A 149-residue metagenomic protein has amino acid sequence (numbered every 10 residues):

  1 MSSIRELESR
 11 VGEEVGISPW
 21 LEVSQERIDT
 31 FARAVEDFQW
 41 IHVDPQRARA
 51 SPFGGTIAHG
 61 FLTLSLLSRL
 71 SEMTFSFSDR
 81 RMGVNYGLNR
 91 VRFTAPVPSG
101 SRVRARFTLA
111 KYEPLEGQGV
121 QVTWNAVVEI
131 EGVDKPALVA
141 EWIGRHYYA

Functional and structural regions predicted by a protein language model:
M1-A58, F75, A149: Catalytic strand-loop segment that frames the active site of acyl-thioester-processing enzymes
M1-R10, P96-A149: HotDog/MaoC-like acyl-thioester-processing domains
I17-P19, R27, D37, R80-N89 (+2 more regions): A generic structural signal for short beta-strands and their flanking turns/coil linkers
E22-V23, Q46, L64, L70 (+2 more regions): Residue-level detector of alpha-helical segments with a strong bias toward transmembrane helices and their helix-loop
D29-A32, L64-S68: Predominant activation on well-ordered alpha-helical scaffold segments within soluble catalytic domains
Q39-H42, A50, G83-Y86, W124-V128 (+1 more regions): Short, low-complexity, polar/charged sequence segments that are solvent-exposed and flexible
S51-G55, S65-R106, A110: Hydrophobic beta-strand-centered segment that forms part of the acyl-chain substrate-binding groove
H59, T63: Hydrophobic (often cysteine-bearing) scaffold residues that line and stabilize catalytic clefts of nucleotide/cofactor
